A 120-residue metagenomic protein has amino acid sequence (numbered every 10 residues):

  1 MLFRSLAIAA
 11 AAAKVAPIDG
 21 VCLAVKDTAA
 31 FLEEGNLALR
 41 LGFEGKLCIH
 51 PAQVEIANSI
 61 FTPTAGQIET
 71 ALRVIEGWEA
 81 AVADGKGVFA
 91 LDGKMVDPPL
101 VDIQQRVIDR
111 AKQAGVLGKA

Functional and structural regions predicted by a protein language model:
M1-A120: Expand to "…catalyze enediolate/carbanion chemistry for C-C bond making/breaking, isomerization, decarboxylation
